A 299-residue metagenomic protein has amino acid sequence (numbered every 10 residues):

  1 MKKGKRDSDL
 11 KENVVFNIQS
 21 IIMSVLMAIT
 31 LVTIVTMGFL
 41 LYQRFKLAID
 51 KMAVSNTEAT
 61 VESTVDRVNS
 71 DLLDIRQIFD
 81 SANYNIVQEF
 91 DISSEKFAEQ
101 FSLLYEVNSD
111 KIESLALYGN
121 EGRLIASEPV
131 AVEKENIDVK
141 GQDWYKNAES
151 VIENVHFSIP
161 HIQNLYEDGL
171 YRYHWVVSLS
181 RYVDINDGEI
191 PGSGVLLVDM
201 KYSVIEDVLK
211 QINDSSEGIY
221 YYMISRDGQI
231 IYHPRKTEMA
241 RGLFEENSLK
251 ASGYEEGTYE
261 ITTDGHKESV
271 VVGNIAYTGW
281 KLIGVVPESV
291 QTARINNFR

Functional and structural regions predicted by a protein language model:
K2-L47, K51: Extreme N-terminal signal-anchor transmembrane helix of membrane signaling/transducer proteins, especially in bacteria
V15-F16, I205-N213, V286-R299: Membrane-interface helix-start motif
Q43-R76, F298: Juxtamembrane membrane-water interface segments immediately C-terminal to a transmembrane helix
N69-E99, L115-V132: Extracellular/periplasmic ligand-binding regions of membrane signal-transduction receptors
N85, K111, I125-D199: Extracytoplasmic/periplasmic ligand-binding sensor regions of membrane-associated signaling proteins
A98-N108, V195-E238: Solvent-exposed, extracytoplasmic
E167-L196, D207, D214-S216, T263-K281: Extracytoplasmic
D227, R235-R299: Extracellular/periplasmic juxtamembrane segments that couple receptor/chemosensory ectodomains to their
